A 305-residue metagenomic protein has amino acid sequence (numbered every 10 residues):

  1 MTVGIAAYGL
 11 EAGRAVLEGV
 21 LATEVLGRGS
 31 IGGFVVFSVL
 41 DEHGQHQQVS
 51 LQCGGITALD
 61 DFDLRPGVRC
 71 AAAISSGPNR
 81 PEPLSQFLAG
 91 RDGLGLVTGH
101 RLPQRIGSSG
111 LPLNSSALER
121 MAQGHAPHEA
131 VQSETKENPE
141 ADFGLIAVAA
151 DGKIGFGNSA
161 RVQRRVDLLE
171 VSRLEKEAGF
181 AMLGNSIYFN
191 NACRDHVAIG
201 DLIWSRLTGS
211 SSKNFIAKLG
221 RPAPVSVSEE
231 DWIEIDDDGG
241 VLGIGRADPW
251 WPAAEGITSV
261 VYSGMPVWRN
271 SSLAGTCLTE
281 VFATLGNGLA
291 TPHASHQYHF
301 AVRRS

Functional and structural regions predicted by a protein language model:
M1-S305: N-terminal nucleophile
